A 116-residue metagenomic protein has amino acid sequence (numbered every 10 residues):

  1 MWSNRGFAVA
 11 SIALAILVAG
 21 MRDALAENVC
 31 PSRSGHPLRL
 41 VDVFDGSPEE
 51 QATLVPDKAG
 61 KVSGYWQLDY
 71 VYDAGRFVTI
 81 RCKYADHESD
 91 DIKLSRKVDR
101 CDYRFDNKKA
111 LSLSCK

Functional and structural regions predicted by a protein language model:
M1-A10: Bacterial N-terminal signal peptides that target proteins for export
V9-A19: Bacterial N-terminal signal peptides
L25-K116: Mitochondrial intermembrane space
